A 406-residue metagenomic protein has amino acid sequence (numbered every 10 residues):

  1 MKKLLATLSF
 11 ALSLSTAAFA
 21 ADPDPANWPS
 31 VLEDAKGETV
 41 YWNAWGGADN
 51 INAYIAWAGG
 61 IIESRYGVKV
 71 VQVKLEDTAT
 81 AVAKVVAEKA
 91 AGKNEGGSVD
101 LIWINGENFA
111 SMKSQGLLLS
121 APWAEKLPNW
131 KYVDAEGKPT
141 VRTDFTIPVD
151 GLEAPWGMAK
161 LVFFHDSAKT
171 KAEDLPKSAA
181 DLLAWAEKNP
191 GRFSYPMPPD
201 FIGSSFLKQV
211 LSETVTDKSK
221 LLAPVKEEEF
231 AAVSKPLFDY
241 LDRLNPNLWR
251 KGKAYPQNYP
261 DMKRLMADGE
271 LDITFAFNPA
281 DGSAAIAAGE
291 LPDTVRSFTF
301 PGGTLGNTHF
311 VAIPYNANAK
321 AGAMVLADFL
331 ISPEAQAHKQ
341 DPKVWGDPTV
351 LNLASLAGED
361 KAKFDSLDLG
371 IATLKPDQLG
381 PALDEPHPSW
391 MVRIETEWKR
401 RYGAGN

Functional and structural regions predicted by a protein language model:
M1-F19: Gram-negative bacterial Sec-dependent N-terminal signal peptides
P23-A26, R264, I371-N406: Conserved C-terminal helix/tail region of periplasmic/extracytoplasmic solute-binding proteins
P25-K36, N43, A48-K69, F163: Short, polar/charged alpha-helical segment
W45-W57, Q72-V82, E95, V99-P260: Extracytoplasmic ligand-binding site segments that recognize negatively charged/polar headgroups
V85, M112, M262-G269: Hydrophobic residues within well-ordered alpha-helices
F109-S111, I273-P292: A ligand-binding cleft/hinge motif common to bilobed small-molecule-binding domains
K235, Y240-L244, E290-A312: Periplasmic-binding protein-like
T304-L305, H309-Q378: Mature extracytoplasmic/periplasmic domains
